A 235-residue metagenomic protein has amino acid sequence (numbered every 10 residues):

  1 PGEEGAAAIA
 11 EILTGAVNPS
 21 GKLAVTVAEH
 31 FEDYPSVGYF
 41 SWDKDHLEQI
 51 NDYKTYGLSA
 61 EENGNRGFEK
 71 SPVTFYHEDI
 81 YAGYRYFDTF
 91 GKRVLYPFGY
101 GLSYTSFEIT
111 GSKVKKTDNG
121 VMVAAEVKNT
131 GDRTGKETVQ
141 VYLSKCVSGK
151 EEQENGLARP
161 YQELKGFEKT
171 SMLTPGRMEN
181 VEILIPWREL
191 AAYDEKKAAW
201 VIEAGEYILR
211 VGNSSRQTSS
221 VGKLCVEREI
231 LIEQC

Functional and structural regions predicted by a protein language model:
P1-K136, Y142-S144, E152, E203-A204 (+3 more regions): Secreted, periplasmic, or luminal enzymes acting at the cell surface/secretory milieu
E108, K113-K115, E126, G166-T174 (+2 more regions): Generic structural detector for well-ordered beta-strands
V121, E137-Y142, N155-K165, E195-G205 (+1 more regions): Composition- and surface-driven signal marking solvent-exposed, interaction-prone regions in large proteins
V147: Conserved helix-loop functional segments at active or binding sites
K150-E195: Intrinsically disordered, low-complexity Pro/Gly/Ser/Thr-rich segments with frequent PxxP/GP/PP motifs and embedded
L184-S214: Short, surface-exposed ligand- or partner-binding patches at beta-edge/loop junctions that are enriched in aromatics
